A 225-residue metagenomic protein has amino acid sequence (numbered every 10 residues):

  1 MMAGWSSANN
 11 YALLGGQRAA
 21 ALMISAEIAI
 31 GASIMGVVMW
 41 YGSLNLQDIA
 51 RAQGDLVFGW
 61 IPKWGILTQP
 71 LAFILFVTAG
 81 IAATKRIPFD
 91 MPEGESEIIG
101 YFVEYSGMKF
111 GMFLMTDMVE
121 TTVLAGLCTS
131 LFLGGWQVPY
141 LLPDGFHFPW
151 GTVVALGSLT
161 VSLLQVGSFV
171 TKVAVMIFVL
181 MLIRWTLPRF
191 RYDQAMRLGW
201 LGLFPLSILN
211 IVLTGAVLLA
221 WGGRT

Functional and structural regions predicted by a protein language model:
M1-T225: Selective transmembrane helix interface/packing segments
